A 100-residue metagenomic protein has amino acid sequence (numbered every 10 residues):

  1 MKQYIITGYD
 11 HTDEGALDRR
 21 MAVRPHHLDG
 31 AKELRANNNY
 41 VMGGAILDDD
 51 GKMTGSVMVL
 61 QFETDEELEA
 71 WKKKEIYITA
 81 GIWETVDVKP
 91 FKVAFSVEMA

Functional and structural regions predicted by a protein language model:
M1-A100: Conserved, structured core segments of small domains
